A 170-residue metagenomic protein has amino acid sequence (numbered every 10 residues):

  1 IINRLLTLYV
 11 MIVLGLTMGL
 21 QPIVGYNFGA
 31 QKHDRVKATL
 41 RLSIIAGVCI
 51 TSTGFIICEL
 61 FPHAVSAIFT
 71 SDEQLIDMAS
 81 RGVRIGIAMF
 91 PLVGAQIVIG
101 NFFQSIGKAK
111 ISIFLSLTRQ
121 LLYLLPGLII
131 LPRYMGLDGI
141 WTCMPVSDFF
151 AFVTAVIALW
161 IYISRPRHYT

Functional and structural regions predicted by a protein language model:
I1-I56, L60-P62, V93-S112: Small-residue-rich hydrophobic transmembrane alpha-helices
V13-T17, Q21, G86-S105, I111-Q120 (+2 more regions): Short runs within selected transmembrane alpha-helices of multi-pass transporters and secretion channels
V24-M89, I130-T170: Short alpha-helical transmembrane segments in multi-pass integral membrane proteins
